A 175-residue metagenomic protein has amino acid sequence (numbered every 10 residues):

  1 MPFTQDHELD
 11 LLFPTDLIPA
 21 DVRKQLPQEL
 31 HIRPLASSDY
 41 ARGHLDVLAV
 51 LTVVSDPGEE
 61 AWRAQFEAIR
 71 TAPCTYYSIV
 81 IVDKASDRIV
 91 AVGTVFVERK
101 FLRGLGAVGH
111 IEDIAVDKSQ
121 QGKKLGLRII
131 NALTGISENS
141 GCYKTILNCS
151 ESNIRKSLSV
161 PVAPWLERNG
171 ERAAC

Functional and structural regions predicted by a protein language model:
M1-S38: Conserved N-terminal entry element of GNAT/NAT acetyltransferase domains
S38-E67: Conserved GNAT-fold acetyl-CoA-binding loop/helix
E67-V80, H110: A short helix-loop-beta-strand connector motif used in the catalytic cores of GNAT acetyltransferases and, in some
V80, R88-V97, H110, A115: Conserved beta-strand in the GNAT
R88, R99-I111, Q121, N169: A conserved beta-turn-beta hairpin within the catalytic core of GNAT-like acetyltransferases that forms part
E98-K100, S119, S152-I154: Short coil/turn motifs at secondary-structure junctions
D113-V116, G122-G135: Conserved acetyl-CoA-binding loop-helix of GNAT-fold acetyltransferases
L127, E138-K144, S150-C175: Conserved active-site alpha-helix within GNAT-family acetyltransferase domains
